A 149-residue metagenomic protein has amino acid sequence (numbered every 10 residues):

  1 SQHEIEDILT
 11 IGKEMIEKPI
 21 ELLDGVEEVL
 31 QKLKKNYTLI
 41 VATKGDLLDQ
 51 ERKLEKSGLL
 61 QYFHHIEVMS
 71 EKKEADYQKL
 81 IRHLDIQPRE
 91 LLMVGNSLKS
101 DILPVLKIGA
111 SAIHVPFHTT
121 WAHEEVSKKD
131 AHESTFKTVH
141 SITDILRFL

Functional and structural regions predicted by a protein language model:
S1-E14: A metal-dependent, Asp-based hydrolase signature
T10, V41, L47-Q50: Short alpha-helical segments used as structural interaction elements across diverse proteins
G12, A42, A110-A112: Small side chains
K13-V41, E74: Short, acidic loop-to-helix structural element flanking the phosphoryl-transfer center in phosphate-processing enzymes
Q31, D46-L149: Asp-based, Mg2+/Mn2+-dependent phosphohydrolase catalytic module
